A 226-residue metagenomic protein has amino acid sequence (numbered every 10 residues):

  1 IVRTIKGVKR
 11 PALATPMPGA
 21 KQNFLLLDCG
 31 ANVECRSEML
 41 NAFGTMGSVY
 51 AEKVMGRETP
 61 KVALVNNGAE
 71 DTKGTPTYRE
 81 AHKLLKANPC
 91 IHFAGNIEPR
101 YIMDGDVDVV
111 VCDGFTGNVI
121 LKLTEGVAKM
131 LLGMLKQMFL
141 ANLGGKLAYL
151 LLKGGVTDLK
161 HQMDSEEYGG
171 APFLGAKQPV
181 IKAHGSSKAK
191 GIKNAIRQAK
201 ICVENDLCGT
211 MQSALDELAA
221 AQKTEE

Functional and structural regions predicted by a protein language model:
I1-F43, E52, Y78-R79, L84 (+1 more regions): N-terminal loops that bind phosphate or other acidic moieties and the adjacent beta-alpha structural core
I1-R10, P16-L26, D106-V110, G114-T224: Glycine-rich phosphate/nucleotide-binding loop
K9, G44, H92-M103, K160-E166: A general structural motif
N23, N32, N41, N66-N67 (+6 more regions): Detector for Asparagine
L25-N32, K61-G68, P179-A183: Short glycine-rich or small-residue beta-strand-to-loop segments that form or flank ligand, phosphate, metal/Fe-S
V33-P99, D108: Glycine-rich phosphate/diphosphate-binding loop of Rossmann-like nucleotide-binding domains
